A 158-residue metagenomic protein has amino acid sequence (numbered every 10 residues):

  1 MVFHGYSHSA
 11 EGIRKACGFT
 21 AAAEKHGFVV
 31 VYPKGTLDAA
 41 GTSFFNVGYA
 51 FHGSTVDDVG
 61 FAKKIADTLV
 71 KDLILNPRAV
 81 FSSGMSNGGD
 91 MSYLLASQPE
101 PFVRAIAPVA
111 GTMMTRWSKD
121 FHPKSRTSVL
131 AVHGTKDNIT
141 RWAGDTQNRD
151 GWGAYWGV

Functional and structural regions predicted by a protein language model:
M1-H4, G134-K136: Conserved proline-anchored active-site loop of SAM-dependent methyltransferases that bridges a beta-strand
V2-F81, M85, D90-Q98, D120 (+1 more regions): Serine-hydrolase catalytic machinery in alpha/beta-hydrolase-like enzymes
L75-R78, P101-R104, S125: Structured loop/turn residues at beta-strand edges in well-structured enzyme cores
R104-V158: The feature captures the conserved acid-bearing segment of alpha/beta-hydrolase catalytic domains
